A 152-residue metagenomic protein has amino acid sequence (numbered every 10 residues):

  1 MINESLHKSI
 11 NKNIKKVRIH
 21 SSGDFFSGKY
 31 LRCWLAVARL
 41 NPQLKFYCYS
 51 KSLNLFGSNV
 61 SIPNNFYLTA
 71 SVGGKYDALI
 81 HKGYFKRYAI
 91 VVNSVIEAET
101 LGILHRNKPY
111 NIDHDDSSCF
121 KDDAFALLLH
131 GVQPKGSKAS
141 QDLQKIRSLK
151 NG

Functional and structural regions predicted by a protein language model:
M1-G152: Class I S-adenosyl-L-methionine
